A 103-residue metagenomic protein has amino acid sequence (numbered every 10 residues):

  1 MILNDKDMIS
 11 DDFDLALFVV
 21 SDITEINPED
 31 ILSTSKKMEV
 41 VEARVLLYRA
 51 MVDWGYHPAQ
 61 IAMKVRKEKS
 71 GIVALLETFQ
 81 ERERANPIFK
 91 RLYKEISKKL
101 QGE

Functional and structural regions predicted by a protein language model:
F18, A59: Residues within the helices of the helix-turn-helix
D22-R44: Short, Lys/Arg-enriched anionic-surface-contact patches
V40-Y56: Short, amphipathic alpha-helical "recognition" segments used to contact nucleic acids or chromatin
V52, L76-E77, E83: DNA major-groove recognition helix of helix-turn-helix
Q60-K64: Short alpha-helical "recognition helix" segments of helix-turn-helix
E68-V73: Helix-turn-helix DNA-binding helix
R82-E103: Short Lys/Arg-enriched helix C-cap and helix-to-coil transition segments that create basic nucleic-acid-contact patches
